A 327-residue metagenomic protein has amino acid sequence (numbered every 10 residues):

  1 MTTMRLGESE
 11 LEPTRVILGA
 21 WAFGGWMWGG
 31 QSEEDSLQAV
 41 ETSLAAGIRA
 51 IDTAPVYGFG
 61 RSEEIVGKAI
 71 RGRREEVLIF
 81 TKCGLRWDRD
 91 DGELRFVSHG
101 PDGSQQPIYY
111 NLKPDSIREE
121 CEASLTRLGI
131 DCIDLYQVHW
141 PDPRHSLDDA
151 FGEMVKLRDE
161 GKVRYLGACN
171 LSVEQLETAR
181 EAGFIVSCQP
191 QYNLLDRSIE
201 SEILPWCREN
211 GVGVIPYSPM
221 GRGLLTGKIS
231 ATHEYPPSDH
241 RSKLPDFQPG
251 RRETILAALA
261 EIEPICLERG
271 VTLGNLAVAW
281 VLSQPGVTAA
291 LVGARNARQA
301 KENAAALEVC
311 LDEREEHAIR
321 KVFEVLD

Functional and structural regions predicted by a protein language model:
M1-L78, L85-R89, T288: N-terminal binding-site loop/beta-alpha segment at the start of enzyme catalytic domains that lines or forms
T3, P141-D327: Beta/alpha (TIM)-barrel catalytic core signal, keyed to glycine-rich beta->alpha loops juxtaposed to Asp/Glu that bind
A22-G30, H99-G103, Y109: Acidic/histidine-rich helix-loop elements that form or flank divalent-metal/phosphate-binding sites at the catalytic
G30-S43, N111-R127, S172-T178: Short, acidic/polar
T42, A46, R127-L128, G161 (+1 more regions): Structural motif
A69-R74, T126-G129, A179-A182: Acidic (Asp/Glu)-rich catalytic clusters
G100-L112, S242-P249: Short glycine/proline- and acidic residue-enriched helix-loop micro-motifs that form flexible lids or anion-recognition
L125-P143: Active-site groove signature of glycoside hydrolases
